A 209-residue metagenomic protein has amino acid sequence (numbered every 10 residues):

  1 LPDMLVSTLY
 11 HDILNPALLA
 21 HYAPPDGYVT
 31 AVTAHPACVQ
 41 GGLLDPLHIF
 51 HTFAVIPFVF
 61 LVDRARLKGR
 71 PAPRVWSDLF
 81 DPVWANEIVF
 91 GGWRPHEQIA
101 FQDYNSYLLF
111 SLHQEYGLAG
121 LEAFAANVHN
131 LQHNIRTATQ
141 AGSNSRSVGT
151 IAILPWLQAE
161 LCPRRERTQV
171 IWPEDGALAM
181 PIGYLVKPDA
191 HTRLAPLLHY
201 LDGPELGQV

Functional and structural regions predicted by a protein language model:
L1-D3: N-terminal hydrophobic or amphipathic helices and topogenic motifs
L5-N144: Extracytoplasmic ligand-binding site segments that recognize negatively charged/polar headgroups
D12-N15, S145-Q169: A ligand-binding cleft/hinge motif common to bilobed small-molecule-binding domains
G41-D45, L121-V128, R164-P188: Periplasmic-binding protein-like
V59-R66, A179-R193, V209: A bilobed periplasmic-binding-protein/Venus flytrap-type ligand-binding module shared by bacterial periplasmic
R74, A123, T192-P196, E205: Extracytoplasmic/secreted proteins, especially bacterial periplasmic and envelope-associated proteins
E87-G91, Y200-V209: Periplasmic-binding protein-like
P95-E97, L157-L161, G176-A177: Short, catalytically relevant binding-site loops at active-site mouths
